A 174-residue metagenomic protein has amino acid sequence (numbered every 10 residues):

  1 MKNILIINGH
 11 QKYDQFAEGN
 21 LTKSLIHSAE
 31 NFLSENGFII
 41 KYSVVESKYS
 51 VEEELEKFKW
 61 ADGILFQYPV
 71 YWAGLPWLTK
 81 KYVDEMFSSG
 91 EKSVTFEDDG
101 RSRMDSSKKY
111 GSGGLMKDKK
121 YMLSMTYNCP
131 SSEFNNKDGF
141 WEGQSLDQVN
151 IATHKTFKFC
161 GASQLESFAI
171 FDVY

Functional and structural regions predicted by a protein language model:
M1-N36: N-terminal beta1-alpha1 ligand-phosphate binding loop
L5-I7, K41-S43, L65, M122-S124 (+1 more regions): Hydrophobic/aromatic beta-strand patches that form the interior of the parallel beta-sheet core in alpha/beta enzyme
G9, V45-S47, V70: Active-site loop/turn elements of alpha/beta-hydrolase fold enzymes, especially the short glycine-/histidine-rich
H10-D14, N128-N136, D172-Y174: A short, flexible beta-alpha/helix-coil linker loop
L21-S24, F140-Y174: Glycine-rich phosphate/pyrophosphate-binding loop and the adjoining helix
F32-I39, G113, K119, T156-L165: A structural motif corresponding to the C-terminal end of an alpha-helix and its immediate exit/capping segment
N36-Y49, F171: A short beta-strand-loop structural module common to alpha/beta enzyme folds
S50-T153: Helix-loop-strand module that forms the ligand-binding subsite of alpha/beta enzymes
